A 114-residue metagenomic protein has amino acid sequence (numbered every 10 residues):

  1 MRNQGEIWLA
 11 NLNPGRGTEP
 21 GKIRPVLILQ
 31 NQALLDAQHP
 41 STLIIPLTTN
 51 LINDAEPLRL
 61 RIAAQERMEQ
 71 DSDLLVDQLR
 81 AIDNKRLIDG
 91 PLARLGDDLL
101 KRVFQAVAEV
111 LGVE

Functional and structural regions predicted by a protein language model:
N13-G17: Short, charged beta-turn/beta-strand-edge "cap" motif at the junction between a beta-strand and an adjacent loop
E19-I23, L27-A64: Compact nucleic-acid interaction/catalytic patches
Q65-E114: C-terminal terminal-subdomain/extension
